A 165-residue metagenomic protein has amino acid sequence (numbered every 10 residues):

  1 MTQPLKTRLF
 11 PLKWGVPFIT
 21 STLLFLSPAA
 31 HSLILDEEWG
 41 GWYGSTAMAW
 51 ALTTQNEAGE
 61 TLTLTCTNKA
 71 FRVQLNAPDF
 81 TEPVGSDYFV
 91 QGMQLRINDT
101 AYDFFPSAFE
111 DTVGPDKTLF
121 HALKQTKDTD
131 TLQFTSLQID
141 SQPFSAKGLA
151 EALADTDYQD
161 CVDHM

Functional and structural regions predicted by a protein language model:
M1-P11: N-terminal secretory signal peptides that target proteins for export/translocation
P4, P17-I19, Q94: Low-complexity intrinsically disordered segments
L12-K13, V84: Hydrophobic alpha-helical segments, principally membrane-spanning helices and signal/leader peptides
G15-L26: Bacterial N-terminal signal peptides
A30-M165: A generic "folded-domain core" signal
